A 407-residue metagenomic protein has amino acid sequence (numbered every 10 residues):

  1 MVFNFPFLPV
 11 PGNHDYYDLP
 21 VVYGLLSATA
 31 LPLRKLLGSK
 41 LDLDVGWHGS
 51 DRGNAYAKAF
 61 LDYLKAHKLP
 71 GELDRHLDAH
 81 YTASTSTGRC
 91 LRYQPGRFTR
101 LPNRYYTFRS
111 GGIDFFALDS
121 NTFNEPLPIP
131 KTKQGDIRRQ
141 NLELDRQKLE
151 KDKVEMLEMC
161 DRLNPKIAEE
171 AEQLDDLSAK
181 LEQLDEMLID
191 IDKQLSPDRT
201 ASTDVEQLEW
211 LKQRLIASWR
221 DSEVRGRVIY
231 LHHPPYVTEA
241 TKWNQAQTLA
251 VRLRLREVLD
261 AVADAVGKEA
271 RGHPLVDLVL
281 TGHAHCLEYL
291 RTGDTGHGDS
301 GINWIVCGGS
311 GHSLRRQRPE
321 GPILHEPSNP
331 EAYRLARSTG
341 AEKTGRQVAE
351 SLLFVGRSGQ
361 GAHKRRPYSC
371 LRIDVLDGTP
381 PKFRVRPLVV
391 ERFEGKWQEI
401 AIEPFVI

Functional and structural regions predicted by a protein language model:
V2-L19: Hydrophobic or amphipathic alpha-helical targeting/insertion segments
P9, D15, A30-D221, R225 (+4 more regions): Metal-dependent phosphoesterase/phosphodiesterase active-site architecture
P20-T29: Charged, often glycine-rich, active-site loop that binds/positions anionic groups
Q247-R252: Charged helix-capping and loop-helix junction motifs
